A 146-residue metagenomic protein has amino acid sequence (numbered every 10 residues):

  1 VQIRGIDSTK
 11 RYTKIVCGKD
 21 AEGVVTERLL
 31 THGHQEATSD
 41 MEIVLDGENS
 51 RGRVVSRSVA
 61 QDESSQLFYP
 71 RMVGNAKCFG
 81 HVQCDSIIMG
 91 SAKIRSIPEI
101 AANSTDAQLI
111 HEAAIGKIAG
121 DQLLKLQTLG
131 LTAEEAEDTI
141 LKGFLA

Functional and structural regions predicted by a protein language model:
V1-L131, L141-A146: Conserved beta-strand/loop scaffold segments within soluble protein domains that form the structured core and edges
